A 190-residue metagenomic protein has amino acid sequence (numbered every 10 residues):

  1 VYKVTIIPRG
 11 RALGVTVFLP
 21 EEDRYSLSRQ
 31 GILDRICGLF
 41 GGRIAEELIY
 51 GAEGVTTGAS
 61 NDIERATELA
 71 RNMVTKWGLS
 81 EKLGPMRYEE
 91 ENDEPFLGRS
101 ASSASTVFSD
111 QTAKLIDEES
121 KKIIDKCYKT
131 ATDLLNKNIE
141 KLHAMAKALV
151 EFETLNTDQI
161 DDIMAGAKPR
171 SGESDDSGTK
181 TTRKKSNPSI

Functional and structural regions predicted by a protein language model:
V1-I190: Soluble catalytic regions of large protease machineries
